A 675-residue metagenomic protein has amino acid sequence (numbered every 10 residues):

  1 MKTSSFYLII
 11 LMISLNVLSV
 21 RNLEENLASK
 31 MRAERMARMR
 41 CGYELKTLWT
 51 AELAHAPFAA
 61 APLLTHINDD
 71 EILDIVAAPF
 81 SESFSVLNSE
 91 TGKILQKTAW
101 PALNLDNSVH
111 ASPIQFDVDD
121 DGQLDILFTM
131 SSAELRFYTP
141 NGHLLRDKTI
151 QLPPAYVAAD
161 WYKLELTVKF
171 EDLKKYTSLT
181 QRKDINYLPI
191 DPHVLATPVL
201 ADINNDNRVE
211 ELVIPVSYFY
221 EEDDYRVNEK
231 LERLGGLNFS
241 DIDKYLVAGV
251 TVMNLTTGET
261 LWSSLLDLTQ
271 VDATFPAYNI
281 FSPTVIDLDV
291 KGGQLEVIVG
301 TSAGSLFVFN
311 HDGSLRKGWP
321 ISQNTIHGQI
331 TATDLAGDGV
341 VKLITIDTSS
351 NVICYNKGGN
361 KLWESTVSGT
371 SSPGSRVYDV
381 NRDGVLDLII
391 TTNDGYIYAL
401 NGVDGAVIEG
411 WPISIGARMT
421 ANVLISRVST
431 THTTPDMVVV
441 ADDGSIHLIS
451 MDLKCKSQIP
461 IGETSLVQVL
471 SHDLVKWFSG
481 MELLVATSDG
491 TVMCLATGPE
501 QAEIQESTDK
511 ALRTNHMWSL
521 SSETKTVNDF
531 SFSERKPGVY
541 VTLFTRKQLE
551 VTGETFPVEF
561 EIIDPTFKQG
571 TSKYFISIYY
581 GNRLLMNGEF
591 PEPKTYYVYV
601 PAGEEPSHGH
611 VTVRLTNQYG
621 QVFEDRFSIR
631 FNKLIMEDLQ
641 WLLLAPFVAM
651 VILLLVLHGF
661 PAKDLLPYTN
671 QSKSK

Functional and structural regions predicted by a protein language model:
T3-L18: Cleavable N-terminal signal peptides of Sec/SRP-targeted secreted and luminal proteins
S14-K675: Extracytoplasmic/lumenal domain signature
